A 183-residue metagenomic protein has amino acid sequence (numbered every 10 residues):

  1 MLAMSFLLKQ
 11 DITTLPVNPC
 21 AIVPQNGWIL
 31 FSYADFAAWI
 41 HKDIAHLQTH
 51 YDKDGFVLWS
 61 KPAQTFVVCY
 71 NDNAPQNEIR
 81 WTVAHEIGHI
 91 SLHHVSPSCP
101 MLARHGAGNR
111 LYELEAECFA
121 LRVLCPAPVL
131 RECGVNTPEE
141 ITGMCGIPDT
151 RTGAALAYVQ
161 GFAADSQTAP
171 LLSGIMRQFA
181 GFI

Functional and structural regions predicted by a protein language model:
M1-I183: Active-site hotspot residues in diverse enzymes, especially metal/ion-binding acidic/histidine motifs
